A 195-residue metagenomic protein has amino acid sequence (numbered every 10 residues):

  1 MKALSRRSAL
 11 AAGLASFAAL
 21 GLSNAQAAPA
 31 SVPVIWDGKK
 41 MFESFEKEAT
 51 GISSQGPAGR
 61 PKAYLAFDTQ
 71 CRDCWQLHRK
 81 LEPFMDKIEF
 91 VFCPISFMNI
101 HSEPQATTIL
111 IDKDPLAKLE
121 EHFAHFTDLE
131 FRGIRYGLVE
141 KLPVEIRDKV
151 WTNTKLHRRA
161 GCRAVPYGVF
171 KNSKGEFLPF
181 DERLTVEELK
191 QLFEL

Functional and structural regions predicted by a protein language model:
M1-A3, D68, K80, D114 (+1 more regions): Poly-acidic low-complexity segments
K2-L10: Twin-arginine (Tat) signal peptide motif
A9-H101, K141-A164, T185-L195: Extracytoplasmic thiol/disulfide redox context detector
N99-E188: Thiol/selenol-based redox catalytic cores and closely related redox-interacting motifs
